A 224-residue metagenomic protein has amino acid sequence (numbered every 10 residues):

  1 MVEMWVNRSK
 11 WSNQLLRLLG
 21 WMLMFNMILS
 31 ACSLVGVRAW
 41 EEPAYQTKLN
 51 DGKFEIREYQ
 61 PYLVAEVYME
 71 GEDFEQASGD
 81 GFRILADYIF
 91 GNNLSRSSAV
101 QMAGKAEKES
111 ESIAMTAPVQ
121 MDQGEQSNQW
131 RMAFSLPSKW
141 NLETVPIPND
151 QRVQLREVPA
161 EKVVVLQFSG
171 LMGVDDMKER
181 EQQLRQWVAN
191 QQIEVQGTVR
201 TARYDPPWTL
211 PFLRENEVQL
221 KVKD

Functional and structural regions predicted by a protein language model:
V2-D224: A solvent-exposed interaction/effector surface
